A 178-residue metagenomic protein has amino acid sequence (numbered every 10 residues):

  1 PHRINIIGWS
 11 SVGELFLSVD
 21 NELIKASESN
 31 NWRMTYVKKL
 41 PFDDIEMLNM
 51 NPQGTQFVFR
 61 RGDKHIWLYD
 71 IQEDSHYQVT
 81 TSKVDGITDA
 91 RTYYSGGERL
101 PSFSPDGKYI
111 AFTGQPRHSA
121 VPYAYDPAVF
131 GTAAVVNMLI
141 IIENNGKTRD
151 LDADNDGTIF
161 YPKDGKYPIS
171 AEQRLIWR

Functional and structural regions predicted by a protein language model:
P1-R178: Sequence signature of WD/YWTD-type beta-propeller architectures
